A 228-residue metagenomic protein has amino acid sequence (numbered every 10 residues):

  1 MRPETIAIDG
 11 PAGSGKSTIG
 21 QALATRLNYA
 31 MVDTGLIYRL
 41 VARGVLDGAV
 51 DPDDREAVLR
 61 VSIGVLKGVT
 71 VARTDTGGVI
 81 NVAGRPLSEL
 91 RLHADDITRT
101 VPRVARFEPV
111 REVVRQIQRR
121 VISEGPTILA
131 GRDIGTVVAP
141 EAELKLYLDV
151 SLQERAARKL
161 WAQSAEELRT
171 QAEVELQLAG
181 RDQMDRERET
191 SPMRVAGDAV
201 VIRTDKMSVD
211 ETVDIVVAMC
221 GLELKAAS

Functional and structural regions predicted by a protein language model:
T5: Walker A (P-loop) ATP-phosphate-binding motif of ABC ATPase nucleotide-binding domains
I8: Hydrophobic anchor at the beta1->P-loop junction of P-loop NTPases
P11: P-loop (Walker A) phosphate-binding loop of NTP-binding proteins
K16: Conserved lysine of the Walker
I19: Hydrophobic positions on the alpha1 helix immediately C-terminal to the Walker A/P-loop
T25-L92: N-terminal phosphate/diphosphate-binding loop that engages ATP/GTP or pyrophosphate donors across diverse enzyme folds
S88-A165: ATP-dependent NMP and nucleoside kinases share a basic, alpha-helical "lid"
Q118-E124, R132-V137, E141, E166-I215: Small-molecule kinase domains that catalyze NTP-dependent phosphoryl transfer to phosphate-bearing small molecules
